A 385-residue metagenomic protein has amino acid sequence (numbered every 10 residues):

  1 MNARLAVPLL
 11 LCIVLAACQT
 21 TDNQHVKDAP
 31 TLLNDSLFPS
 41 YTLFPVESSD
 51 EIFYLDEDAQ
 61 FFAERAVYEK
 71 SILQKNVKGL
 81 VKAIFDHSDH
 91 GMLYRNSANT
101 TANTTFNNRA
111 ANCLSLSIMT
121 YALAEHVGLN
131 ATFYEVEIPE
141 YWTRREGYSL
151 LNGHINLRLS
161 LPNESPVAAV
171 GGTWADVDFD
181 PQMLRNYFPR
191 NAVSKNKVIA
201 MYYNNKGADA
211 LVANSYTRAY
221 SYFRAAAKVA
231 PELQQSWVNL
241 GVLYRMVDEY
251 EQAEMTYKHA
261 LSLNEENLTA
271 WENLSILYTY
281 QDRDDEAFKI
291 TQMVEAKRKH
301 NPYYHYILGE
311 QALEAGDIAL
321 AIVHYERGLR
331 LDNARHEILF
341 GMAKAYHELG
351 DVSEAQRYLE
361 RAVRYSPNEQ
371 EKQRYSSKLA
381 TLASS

Functional and structural regions predicted by a protein language model:
L43-N103: Secondary-structure boundary elements
N96-W237, M246, E251-L263: Long, contiguous interaction/recruitment modules in multidomain scaffold/adaptor proteins
A200, Q234-Q235, L268-T269, P302-Y303 (+2 more regions): Helix-start (N-cap) detector for alpha-helical repeat units in TPR-like alpha-solenoids, especially tetratricopeptide
N205, N239, N273, Y306-I307 (+2 more regions): Canonical tetratricopeptide repeat
A225-A226, H259-A260, M293-V294, R327-G328 (+1 more regions): Canonical positions in the second alpha-helix
V229, L263, V294-K297, L331-D332 (+1 more regions): Structural marker of alpha-solenoid helical repeat scaffolds
